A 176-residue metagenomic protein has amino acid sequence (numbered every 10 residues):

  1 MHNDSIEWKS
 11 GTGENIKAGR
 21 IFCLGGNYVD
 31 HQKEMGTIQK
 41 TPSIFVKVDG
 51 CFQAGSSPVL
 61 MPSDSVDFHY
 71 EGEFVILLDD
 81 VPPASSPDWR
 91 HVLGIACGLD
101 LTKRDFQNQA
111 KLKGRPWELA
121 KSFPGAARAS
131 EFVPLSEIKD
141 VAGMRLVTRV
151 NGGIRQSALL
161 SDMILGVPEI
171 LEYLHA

Functional and structural regions predicted by a protein language model:
M1-L99, R104-N108: Extended, compositionally biased flexible segments
H2-I16, N27, H31, T37-Q39 (+3 more regions): Catalytic-pocket segment enriched in acidic/His residues
